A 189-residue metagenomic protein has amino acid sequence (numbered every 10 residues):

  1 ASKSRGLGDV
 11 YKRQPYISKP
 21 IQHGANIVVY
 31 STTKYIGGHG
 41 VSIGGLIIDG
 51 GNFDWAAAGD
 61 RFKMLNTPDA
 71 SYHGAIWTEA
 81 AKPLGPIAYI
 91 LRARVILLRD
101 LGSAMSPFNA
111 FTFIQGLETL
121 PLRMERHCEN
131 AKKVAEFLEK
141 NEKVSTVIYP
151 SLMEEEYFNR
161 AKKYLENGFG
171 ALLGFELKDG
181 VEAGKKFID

Functional and structural regions predicted by a protein language model:
A1-L7, Y11: Single conserved hydrophobic/aromatic residue that forms the stacking wall/gate of nucleotide- or nucleobase-binding
K12-P15, E154: Short acidic loop-to-helix transition motifs that present clustered carboxylates
P15-S18, G38: Extracytoplasmic/secreted cell-surface and envelope-processing proteins
G24: Active-site-proximal glycine-rich helix-loop-beta segment
I27-L172, E176-D189: Active-site C-terminal subdomain of aminotransferase-like
